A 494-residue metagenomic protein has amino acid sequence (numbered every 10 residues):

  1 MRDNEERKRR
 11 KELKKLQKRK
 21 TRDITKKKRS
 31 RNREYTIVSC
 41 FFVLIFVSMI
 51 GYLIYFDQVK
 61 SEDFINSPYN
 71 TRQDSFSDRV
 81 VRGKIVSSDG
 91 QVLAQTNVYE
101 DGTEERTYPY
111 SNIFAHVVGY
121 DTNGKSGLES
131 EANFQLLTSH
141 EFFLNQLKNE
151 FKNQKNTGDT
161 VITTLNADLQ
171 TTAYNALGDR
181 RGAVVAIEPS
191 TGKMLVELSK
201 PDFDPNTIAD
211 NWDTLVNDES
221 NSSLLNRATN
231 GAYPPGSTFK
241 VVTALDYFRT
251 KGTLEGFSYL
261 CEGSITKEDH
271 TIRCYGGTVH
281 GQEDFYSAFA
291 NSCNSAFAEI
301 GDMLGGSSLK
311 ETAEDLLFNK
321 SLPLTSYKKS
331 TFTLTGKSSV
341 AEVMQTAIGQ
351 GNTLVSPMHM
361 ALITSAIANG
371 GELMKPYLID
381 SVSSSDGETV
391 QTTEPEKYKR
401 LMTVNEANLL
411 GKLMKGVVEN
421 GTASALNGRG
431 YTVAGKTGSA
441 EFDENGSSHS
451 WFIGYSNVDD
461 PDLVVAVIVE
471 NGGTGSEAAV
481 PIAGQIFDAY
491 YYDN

Functional and structural regions predicted by a protein language model:
M1-W212, S223, A232, S307-D315 (+2 more regions): Periplasmic/cell-envelope proteins involved in peptidoglycan metabolism and beta-lactam response
R2-N4, K11, L16, D89 (+2 more regions): Beta-lactam-recognizing serine transpeptidase/beta-lactamase-like catalytic domain environment
